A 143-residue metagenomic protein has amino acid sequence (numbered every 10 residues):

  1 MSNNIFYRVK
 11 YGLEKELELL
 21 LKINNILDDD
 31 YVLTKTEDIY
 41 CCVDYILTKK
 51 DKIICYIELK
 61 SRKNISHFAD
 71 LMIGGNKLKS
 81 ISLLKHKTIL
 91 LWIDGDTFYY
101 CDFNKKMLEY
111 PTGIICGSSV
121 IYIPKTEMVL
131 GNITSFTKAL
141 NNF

Functional and structural regions predicted by a protein language model:
M1-E37: Acidic-basic catalytic patches of nuclease active cores, encompassing PD-(D/E)XK and other metal-cofactor nuclease
D28-D29, K52, L83-K87: Short glycine/proline-enriched coil/turn segments at helix->beta-strand junctions
D30-D51: Active-site metal-binding core of divalent-cation-utilizing nuclease and nuclease-like domains
V43, C55, H86-T88: Residue-level detector of short, conserved catalytic/binding motifs and their immediate flanks
Y45-N64: Conserved catalytic cores of phosphodiester-cleaving nucleases, focusing on short active-site segments
R62-L83: Mg2+/Mn2+-dependent nuclease catalytic core
S82-M107: Nucleic-acid nuclease catalytic cores
Y99-F143: Intrinsically disordered, low-complexity terminal regions enriched in charged/polar residues
